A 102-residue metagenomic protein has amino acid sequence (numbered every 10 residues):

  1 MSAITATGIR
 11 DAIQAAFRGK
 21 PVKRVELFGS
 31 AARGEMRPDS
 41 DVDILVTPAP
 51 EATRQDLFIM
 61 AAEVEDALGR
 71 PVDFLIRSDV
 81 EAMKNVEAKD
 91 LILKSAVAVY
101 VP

Functional and structural regions predicted by a protein language model:
M1-E26, R33-P38, A49-P102: Catalytic core of pol beta-like nucleotidyltransferases
G29, D43: Conserved G/P- and acidic residue-centered "switch" motifs that form tight phosphate/ATP-binding loops in soluble
L45-T47: Short hydrophobic/aromatic beta-strand micro-patches that form the beta-sheet surface supporting nucleotide- or nucleic
